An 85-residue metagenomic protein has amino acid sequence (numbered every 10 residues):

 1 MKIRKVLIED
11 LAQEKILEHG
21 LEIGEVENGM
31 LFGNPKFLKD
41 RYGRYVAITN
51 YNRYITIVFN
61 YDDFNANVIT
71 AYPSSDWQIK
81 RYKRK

Functional and structural regions predicted by a protein language model:
M1-K85: Ribonuclease/tRNase effector modules and their secretory precursors
